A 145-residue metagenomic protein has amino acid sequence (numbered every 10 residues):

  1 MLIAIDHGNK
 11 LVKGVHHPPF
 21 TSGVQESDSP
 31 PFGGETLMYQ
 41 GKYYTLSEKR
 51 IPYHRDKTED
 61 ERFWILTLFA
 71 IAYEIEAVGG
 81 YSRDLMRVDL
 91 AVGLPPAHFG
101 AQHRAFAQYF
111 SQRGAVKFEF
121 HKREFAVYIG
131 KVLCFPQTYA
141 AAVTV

Functional and structural regions predicted by a protein language model:
M1-V145: Nucleotide/phosphate-binding catalytic cleft detector across ATP-hydrolyzing and phosphate-transferring enzymes
